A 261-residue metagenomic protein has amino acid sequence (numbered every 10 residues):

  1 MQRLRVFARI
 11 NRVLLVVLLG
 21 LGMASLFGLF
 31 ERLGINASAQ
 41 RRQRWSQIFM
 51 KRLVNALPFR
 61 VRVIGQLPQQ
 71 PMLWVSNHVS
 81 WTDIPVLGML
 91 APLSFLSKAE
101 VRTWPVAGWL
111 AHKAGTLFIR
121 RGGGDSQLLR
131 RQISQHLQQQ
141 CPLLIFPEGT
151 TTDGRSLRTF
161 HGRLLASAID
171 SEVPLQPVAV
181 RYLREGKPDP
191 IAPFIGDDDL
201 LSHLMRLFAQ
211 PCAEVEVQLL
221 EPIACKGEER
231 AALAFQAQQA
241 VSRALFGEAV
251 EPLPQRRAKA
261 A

Functional and structural regions predicted by a protein language model:
M1-R62, W109-K113: A transmembrane-helix-recognition feature enriched in membrane-embedded lipid enzymes and envelope glyco-/phospholipid
R12, R44-A99, A111: Conserved H-X4-D acyltransferase segment
P71-L73, Q140-F146, P174: Residue-level preference for the first positions of well-ordered beta-strands
V79-C141: Membrane-embedded segments
K98, I119, F146, V178-V180: Generic beta-sheet signal
V106-G108, G122, R155-Q236, E251-A258: A cross-family acyltransferase "interaction/gating" segment
I133-S134, Q140-P142, P147-L165: Soluble extracytoplasmic domains of inner/organellar membrane proteins
A240-G247: C-terminal alpha-helix
